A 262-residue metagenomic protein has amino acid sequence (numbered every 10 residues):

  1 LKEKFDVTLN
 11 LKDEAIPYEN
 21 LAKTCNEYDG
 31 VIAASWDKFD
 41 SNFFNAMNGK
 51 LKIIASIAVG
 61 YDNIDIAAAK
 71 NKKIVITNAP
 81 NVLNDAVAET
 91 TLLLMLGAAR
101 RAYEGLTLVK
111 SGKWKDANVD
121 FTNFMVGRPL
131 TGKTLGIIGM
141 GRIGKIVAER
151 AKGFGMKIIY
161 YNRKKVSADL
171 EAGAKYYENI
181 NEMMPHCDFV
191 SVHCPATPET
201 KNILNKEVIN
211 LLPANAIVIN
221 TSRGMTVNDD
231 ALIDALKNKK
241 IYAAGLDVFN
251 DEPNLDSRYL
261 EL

Functional and structural regions predicted by a protein language model:
L1-T77, P185, N205: An N-terminal-biased, well-structured beta-alpha scaffold segment characteristic of Rossmann-like dinucleotide-binding
D6, A148, M156-K157: Residues at the starts of beta-strands that form the adenosine-phosphate
T8, I159, M225: Conserved beta-strand positions in the Rossmann-like core of class I SAM-dependent methyltransferases
F39-N42, R163-L260: Rossmann-like adenosine-cofactor binding region
M47-I53, K72-I74, M156, A214-A216 (+1 more regions): A short helix->loop->beta-strand "cap" motif at the edges of active sites that frequently abuts
L51, T131-T134, K206, N215: Phosphate-coordination loops involved in phosphoryl transfer and adenosine-cofactor binding
P80-T134, I146-E149, A168: Phosphate-binding beta-alpha-beta segment of Rossmann-like dinucleotide-binding domains, i.e., the NAD(P)
M140-G141: Glycine-rich Rossmann-fold phosphate-binding loop(s) that bind the pyrophosphate of adenine dinucleotide cofactors
